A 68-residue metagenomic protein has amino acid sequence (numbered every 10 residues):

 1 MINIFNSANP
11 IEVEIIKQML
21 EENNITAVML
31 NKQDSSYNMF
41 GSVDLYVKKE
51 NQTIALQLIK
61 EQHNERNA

Functional and structural regions predicted by a protein language model:
M1-A68: Positively charged, small/polar-rich N-terminal and surface patches that mediate targeting and assembly and bind
